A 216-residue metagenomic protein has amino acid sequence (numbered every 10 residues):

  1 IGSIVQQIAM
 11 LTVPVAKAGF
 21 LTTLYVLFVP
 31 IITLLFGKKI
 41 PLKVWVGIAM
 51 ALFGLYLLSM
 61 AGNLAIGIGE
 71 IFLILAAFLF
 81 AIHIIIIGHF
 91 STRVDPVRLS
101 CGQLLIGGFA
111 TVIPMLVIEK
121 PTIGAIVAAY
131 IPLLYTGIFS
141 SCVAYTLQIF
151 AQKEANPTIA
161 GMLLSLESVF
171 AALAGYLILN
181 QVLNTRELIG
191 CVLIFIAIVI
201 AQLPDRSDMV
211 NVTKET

Functional and structural regions predicted by a protein language model:
I1-I4, V26-I31, F78-A81, V112 (+4 more regions): Hydrophobic/small/kink-forming positions within alpha-helical transmembrane segments of polytopic membrane proteins
I1-L21, L57, G137-A155: Specific transmembrane alpha-helical segments of multi-pass solute transporters/efflux pumps, especially DMT/EamA
I1-V5, I68-A76, I123-V143, L164: Loop-to-transmembrane-helix transition segments
A9, L35-I40, F90, L99 (+4 more regions): Hydrophobic/aromatic residues within transmembrane alpha-helices of multi-pass small-molecule transporters
Y25-V46, V169-L188: C-terminal transmembrane-helix exit sites in multi-pass transporters
V29-P30, A65-E119, L133, L147 (+1 more regions): Transmembrane alpha-helical segments that form core, pore/gating elements of small-molecule transporters/exporters
I40-M60, F80, T111, R186-D205: Hydrophobic transmembrane alpha-helices of multi-pass small-molecule transport proteins
A129-I131, S165-T216: C-terminal-most transmembrane helix of multi-pass membrane proteins
